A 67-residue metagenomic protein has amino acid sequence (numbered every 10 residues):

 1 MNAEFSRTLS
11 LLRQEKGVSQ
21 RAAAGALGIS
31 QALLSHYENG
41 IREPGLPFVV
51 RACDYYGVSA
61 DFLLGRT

Functional and structural regions predicted by a protein language model:
M1-E15: A short, Lys/Arg-rich alpha-helix, primarily the initiator
T8, S19, G45-F48, S59: Residues that mark the N-terminal boundary/hinge immediately upstream of a DNA-recognition element
Q14, G25, D54: Alpha-helical residues within the helix-turn-helix
G17-N39: Short alpha-helical DNA-recognition segment
G28, P47-F62: DNA major-groove recognition helix of helix-turn-helix/homeodomain DNA-binding modules
E38, F48, T67: DNA major-groove recognition helix of helix-turn-helix
